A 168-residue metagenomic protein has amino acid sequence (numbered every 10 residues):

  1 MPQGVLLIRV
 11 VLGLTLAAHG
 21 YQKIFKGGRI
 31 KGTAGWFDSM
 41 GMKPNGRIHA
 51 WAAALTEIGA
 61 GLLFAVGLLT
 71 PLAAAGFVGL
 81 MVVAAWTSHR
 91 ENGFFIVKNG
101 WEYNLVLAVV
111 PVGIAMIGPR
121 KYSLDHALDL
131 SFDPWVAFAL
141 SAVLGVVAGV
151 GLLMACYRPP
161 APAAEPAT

Functional and structural regions predicted by a protein language model:
M1-G28, G32, R47, W51 (+1 more regions): Extended, low-polarity transmembrane helix blocks
I30-K43, L62-P71: Short juxtamembrane and helix-loop transition motifs at transmembrane-helix boundaries in membrane proteins
K43-L55, G59: Interfacial helix-start motif at the membrane-water boundary
L55-F64, S88-H89: Hydrophobic, membrane-inserted alpha-helices
